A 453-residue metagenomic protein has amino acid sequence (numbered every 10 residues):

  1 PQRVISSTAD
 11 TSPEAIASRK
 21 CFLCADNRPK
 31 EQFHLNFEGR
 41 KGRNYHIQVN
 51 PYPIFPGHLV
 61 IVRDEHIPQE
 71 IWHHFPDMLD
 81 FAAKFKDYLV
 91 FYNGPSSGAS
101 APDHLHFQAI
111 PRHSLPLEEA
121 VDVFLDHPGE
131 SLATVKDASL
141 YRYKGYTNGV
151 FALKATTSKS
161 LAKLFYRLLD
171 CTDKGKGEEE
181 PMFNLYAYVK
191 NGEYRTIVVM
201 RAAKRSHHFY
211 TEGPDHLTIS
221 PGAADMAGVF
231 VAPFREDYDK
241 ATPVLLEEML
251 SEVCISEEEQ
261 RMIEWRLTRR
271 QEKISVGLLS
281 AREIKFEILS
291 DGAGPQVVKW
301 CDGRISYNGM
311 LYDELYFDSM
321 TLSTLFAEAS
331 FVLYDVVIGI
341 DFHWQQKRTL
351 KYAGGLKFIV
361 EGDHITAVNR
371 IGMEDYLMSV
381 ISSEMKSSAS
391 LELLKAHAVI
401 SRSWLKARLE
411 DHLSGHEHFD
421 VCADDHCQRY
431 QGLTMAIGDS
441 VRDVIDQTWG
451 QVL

Functional and structural regions predicted by a protein language model:
P1-D77, Y88, P95, S100 (+1 more regions): Active-site microenvironments that recognize anionic phosphate/pyrophosphate groups
N93-S96, I110-R112, G372, D424-H426: An acidic- and aromatic-residue-enriched active-site/binding cleft used to recognize and process polar
A109-H127, V198-D215, L413-H418, H426 (+1 more regions): Short, Lys/Arg-enriched charge-dense amphipathic segments
W265-L453: Conserved, single-site charged/polar hotspot
